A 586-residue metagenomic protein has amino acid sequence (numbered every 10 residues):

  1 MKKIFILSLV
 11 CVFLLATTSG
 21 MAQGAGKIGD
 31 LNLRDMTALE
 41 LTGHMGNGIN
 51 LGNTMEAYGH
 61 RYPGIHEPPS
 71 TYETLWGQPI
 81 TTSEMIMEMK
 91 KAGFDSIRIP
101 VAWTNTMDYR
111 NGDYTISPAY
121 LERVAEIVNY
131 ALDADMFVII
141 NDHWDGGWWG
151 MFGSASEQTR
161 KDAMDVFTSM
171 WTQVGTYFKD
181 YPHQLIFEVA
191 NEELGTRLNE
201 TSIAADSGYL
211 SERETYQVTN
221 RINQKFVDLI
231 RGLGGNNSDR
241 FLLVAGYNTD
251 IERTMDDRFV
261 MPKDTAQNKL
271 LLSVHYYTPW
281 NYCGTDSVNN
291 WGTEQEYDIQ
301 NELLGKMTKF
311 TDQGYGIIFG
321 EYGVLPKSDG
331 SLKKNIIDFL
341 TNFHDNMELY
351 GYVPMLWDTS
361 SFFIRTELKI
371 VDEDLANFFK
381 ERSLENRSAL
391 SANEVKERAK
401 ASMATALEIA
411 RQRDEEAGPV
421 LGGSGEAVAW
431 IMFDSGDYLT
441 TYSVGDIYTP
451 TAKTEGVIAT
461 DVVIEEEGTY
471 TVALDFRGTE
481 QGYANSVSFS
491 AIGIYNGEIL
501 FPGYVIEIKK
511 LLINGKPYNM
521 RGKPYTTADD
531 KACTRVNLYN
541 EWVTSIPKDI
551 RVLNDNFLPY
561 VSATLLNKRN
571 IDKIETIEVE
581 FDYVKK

Functional and structural regions predicted by a protein language model:
S8-A16: Bacterial N-terminal signal peptides
Q23-S96: N-terminal carbohydrate-binding accessory modules
I28, K161-V288, L304-L325, L349-Y352: Active-site region of glycoside hydrolase catalytic domains
G29-L31, W76-I97, M107, G112-W144 (+2 more regions): An active-site-proximal structural segment forming one wall of the substrate-binding cleft that immediately precedes
G52-T81, R110-I116, T159, N281-I299: Acidic/histidine-rich helix-loop elements that form or flank divalent-metal/phosphate-binding sites at the catalytic
I80-A102, L303-T311, V353: Catalytic domains of carbohydrate-active enzymes, especially glycoside hydrolases
D329-S424: Aromatic-rich peripheral "rim/lid" segments of glycoside hydrolase catalytic domains that contact and position glycan
T471-G503, V552-R569, I574-E578: Extracellular beta-strand ligand-recognition surfaces/modules
